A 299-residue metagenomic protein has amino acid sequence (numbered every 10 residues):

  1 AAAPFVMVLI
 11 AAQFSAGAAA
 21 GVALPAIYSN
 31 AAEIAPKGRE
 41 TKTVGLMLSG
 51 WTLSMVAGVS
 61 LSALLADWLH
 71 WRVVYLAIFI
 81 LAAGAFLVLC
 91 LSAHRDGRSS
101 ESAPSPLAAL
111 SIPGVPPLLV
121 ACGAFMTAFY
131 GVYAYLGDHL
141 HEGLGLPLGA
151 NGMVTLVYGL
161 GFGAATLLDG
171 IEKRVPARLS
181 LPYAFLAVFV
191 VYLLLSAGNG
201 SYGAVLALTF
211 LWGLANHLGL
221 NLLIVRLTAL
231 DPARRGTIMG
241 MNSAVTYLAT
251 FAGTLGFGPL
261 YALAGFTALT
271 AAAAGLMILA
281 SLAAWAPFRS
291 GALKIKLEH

Functional and structural regions predicted by a protein language model:
M7-A16, G203-L211: Paired small-residue
V8, K37-R39, L46-L91: Helix-loop-helix hairpin linking two adjacent transmembrane segments in secondary transporters
A12-G50: Cytoplasmic helix-loop-helix junction between adjacent transmembrane helices in 12-TM secondary transporters
A93-L119: Juxtamembrane intracellular "pre-TM" segments in multi-pass secondary transporters
I112-A128, F210-L211: Pair of pore-lining "gating" transmembrane helices in MFS-fold secondary transporters
A164-A177, Y261: Helix-to-loop junctions at the C-terminal end of transmembrane segments in multipass secondary transporters
L179-L223: C-terminal transmembrane helical hairpin of 12-TM major facilitator-type secondary transporters
L230-F266, A273: A late C-terminal transmembrane helix in Major Facilitator Superfamily
